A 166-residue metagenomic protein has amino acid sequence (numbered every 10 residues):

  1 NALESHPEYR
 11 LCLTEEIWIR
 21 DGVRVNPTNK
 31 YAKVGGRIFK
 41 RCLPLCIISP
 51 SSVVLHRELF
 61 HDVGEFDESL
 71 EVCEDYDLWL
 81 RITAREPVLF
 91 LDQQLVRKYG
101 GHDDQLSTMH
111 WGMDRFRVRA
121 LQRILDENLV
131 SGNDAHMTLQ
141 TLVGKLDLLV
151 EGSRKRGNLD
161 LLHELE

Functional and structural regions predicted by a protein language model:
N1-A2, K40, E151-G152: Surface-exposed charged/polar residues within alpha-helices that form helix-capping/stabilizing sites and interaction
N1-N26: Conserved donor NDP-sugar-binding/catalytic core segment of glycosyltransferases
S5-H6, R85, E127: Alpha-helix C-cap/termination motif
T14, P27-A120: Conserved nucleotide-sugar donor-binding catalytic segment
G100-E166: C-terminal subregions of glycosyltransferases and related glycan-biosynthesis enzymes
